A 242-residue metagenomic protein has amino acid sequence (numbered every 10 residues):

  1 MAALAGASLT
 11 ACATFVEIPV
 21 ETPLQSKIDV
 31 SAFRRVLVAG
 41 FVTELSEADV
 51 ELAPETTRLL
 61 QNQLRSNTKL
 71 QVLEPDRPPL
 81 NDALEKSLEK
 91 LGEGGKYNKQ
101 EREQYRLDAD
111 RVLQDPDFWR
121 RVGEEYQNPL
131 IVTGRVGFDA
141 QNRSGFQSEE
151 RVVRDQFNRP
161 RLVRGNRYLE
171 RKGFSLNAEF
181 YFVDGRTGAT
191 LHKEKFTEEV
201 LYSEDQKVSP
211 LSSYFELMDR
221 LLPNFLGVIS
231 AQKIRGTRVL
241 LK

Functional and structural regions predicted by a protein language model:
M1-C12: Sec-dependent bacterial lipoprotein signal peptides
G6-S8, G134, L211: Small side chains
S8, R111-V112, K207: Short linear sequence motifs
C12-R34, E125-Y126, F138-K242: C-terminal/domain-edge helix-coil "capping" segments
R35, A39-G40, E44-A140, G185-A189 (+3 more regions): N-terminal segment of the mature soluble domain
